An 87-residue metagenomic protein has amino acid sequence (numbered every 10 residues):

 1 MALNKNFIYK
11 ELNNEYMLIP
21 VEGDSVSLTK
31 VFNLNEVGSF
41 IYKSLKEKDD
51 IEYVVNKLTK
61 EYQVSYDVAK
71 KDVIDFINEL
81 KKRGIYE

Functional and structural regions predicted by a protein language model:
M1-S39, K43: Acidic, low-complexity/disordered tracts enriched in E/D and polar residues
V31-E87: Long, charge-rich, low-complexity alpha-helical segments
